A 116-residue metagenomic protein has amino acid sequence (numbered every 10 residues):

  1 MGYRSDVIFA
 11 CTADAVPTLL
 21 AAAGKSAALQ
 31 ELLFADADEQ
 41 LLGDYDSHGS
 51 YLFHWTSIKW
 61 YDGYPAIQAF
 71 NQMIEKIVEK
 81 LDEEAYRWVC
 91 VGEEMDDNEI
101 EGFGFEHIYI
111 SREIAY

Functional and structural regions predicted by a protein language model:
M1-K25: Short, extreme N-terminal segment that most often corresponds to the first beta-strand
A23-Y116: Charged interaction segments
